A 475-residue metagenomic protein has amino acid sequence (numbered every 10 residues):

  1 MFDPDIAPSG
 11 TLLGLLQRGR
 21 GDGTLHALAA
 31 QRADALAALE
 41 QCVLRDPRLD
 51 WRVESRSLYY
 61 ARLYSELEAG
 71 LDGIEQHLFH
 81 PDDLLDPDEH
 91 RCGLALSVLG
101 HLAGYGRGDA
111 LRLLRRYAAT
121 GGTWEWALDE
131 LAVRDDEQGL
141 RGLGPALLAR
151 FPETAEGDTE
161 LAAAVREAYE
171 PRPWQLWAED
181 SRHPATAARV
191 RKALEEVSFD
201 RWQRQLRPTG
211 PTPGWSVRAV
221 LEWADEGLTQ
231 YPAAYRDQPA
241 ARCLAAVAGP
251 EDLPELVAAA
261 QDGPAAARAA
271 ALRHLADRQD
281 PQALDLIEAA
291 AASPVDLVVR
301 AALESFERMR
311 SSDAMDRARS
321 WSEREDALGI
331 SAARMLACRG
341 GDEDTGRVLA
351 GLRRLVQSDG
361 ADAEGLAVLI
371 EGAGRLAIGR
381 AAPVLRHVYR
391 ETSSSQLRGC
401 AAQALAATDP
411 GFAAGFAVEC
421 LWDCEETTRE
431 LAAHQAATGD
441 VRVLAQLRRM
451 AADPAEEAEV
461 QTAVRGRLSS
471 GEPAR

Functional and structural regions predicted by a protein language model:
M1-I74: Charged, amphipathic alpha-helical stretches
I6-G10, A35-R45, E68-L84, G104-Y117 (+13 more regions): Amphipathic alpha-helical scaffolding segments comprising HEAT/armadillo-like alpha-solenoid repeats
I6-P8, Q17-G23, D50-R56, D86-L96 (+16 more regions): Generic helix N-cap/helix-start motif at coil->alpha-helix transitions
L13, L25, G100, R115 (+13 more regions): Amphipathic alpha-helical repeat scaffolds
A27, V98-H101, E130, A164 (+9 more regions): Core register positions within helices of long alpha-helical scaffolds
D50-G108: A broadly used, surface-exposed interaction patch
D72-P81, D88-A95, D109-E125, D129-E130 (+3 more regions): Extended, low-complexity, acidic/polar intrinsically disordered regions that flank or interrupt HEAT/TOG/ARM solenoid
L397-L405, A413-E456: C-terminal structured domain segments
